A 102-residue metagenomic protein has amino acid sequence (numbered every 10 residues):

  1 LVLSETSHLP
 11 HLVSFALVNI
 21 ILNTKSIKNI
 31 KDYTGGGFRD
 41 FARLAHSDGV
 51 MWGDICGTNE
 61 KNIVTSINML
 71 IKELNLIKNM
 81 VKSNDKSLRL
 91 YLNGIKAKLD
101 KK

Functional and structural regions predicted by a protein language model:
L1-L9, T24, K28-K31: Conserved Rossmann-fold dehydrogenase catalytic segment
T6, V13, Y91-G94: Short alpha-helical scaffolding segments that buttress acidic/His motifs in well-ordered protein cores
L12-S14, L74-N75: Short, low-complexity, polar/charged sequence segments that are solvent-exposed and flexible
V13, L17-K28, I55: N-terminal glycine-rich phosphate-binding loop for ADP-containing cofactors
I27-I95: Interdomain hinge/lid region at the active-site interface of Rossmann-like NAD(P)-dependent oxidoreductases
K101-K102: Long, positively charged, glycine-interspersed low-complexity recognition regions
